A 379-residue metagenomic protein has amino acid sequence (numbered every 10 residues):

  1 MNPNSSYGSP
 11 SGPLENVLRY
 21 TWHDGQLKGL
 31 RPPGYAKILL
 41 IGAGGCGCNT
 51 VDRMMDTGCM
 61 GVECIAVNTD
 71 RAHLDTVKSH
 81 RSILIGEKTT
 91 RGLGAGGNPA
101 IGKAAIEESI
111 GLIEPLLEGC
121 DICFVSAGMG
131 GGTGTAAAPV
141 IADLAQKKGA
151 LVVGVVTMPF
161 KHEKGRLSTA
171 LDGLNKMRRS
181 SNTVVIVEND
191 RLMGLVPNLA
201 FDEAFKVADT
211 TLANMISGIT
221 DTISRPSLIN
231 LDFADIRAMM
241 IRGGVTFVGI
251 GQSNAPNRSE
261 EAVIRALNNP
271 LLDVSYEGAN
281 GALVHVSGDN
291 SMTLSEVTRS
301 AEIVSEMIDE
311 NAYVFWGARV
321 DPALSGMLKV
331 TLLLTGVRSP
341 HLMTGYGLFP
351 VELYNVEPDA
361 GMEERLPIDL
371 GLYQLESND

Functional and structural regions predicted by a protein language model:
M1-D379: Tubulin/FtsZ superfamily GTPase core signature
